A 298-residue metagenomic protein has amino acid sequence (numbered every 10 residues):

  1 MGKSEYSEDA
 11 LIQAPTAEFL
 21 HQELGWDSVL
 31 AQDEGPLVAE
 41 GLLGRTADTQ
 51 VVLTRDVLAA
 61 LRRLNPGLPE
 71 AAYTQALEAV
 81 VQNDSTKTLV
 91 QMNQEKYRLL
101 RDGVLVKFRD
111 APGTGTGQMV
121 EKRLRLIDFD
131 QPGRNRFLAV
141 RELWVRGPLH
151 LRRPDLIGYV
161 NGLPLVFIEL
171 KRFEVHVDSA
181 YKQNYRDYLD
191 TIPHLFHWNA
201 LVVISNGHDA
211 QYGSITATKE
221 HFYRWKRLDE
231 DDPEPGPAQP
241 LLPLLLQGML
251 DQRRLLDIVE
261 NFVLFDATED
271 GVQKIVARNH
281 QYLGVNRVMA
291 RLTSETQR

Functional and structural regions predicted by a protein language model:
G2-R298: ATP-dependent helicase/translocase motor core
